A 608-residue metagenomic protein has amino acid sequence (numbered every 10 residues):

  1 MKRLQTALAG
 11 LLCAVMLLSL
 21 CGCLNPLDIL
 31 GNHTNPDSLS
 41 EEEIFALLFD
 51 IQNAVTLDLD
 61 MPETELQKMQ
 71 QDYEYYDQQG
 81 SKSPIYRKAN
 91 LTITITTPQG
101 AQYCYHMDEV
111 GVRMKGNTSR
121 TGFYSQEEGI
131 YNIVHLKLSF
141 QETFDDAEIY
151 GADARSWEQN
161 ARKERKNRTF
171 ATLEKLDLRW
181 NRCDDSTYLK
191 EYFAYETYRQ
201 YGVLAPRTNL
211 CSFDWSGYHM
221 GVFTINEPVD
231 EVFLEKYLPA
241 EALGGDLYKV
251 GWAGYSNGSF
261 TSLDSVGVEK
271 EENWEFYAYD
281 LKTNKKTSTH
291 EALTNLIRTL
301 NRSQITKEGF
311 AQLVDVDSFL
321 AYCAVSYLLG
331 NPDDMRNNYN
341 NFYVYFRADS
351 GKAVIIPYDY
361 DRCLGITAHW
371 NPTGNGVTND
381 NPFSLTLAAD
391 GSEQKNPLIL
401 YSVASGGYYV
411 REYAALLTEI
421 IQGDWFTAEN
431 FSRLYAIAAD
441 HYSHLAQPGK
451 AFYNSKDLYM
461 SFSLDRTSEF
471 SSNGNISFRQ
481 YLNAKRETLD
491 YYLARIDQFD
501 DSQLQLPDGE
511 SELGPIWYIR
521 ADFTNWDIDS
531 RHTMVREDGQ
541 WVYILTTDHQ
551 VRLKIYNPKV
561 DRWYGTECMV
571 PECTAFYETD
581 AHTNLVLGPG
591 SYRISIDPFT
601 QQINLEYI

Functional and structural regions predicted by a protein language model:
K2-L8, A14-K115, A428, S432 (+1 more regions): Regulatory N- and C-terminal appendages and interdomain linkers associated with kinase/kinase-like NTP transferase
A54, E65-Q67, A278, K282-N337 (+2 more regions): Middle-to-C-terminal accessory/interaction subdomains
L91-I93, G100-W180, K282: Conserved oxyanion/phosphate-binding beta-strand-loop segments in alpha/beta enzyme cores
H106-T121, I528-G539, L553: Short, surface-exposed loop motifs enriched in S/T, G, D/E and P with embedded aromatic residues
F144-D145, A161-K175, W180, Q200-P206 (+1 more regions): Internal "kinase-insert"/substrate-recognition segments embedded within catalytic cores of ATP-dependent enzymes
R182-V203: A conserved alpha-helical element in kinase catalytic cores
E510-Q550, P558-A581: Aromatic-rich carbohydrate-binding modules that target alpha-glucans
K559-D561, E567-I608: Intrinsically disordered, low-complexity polar regions and short flexible loop motifs
